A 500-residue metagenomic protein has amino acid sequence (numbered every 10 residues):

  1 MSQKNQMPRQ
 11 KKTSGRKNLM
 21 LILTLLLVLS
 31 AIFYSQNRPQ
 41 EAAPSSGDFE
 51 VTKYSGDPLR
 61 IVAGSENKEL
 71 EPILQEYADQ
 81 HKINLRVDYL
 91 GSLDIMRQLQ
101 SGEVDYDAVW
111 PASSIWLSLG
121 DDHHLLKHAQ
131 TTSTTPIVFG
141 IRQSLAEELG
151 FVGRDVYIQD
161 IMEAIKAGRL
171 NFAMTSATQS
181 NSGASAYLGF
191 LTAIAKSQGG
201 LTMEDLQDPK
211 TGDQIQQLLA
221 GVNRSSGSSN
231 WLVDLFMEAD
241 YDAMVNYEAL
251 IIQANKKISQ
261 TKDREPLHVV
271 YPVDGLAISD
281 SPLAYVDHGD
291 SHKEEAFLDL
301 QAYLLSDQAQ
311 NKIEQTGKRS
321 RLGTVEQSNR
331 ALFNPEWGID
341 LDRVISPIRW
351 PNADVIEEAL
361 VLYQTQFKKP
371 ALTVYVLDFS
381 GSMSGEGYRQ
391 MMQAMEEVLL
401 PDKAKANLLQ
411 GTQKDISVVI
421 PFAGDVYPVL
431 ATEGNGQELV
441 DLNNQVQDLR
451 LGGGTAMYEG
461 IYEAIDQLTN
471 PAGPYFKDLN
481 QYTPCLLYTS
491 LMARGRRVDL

Functional and structural regions predicted by a protein language model:
M1-G15: N-terminal Lys/Arg-rich, disordered targeting/topogenic segments
R16-N18, E41-P44, R321-Y375, G381-R389: Acidic, polar low-complexity linker/tail segments
P44-Q179: N-terminal segment of the mature folded domain
Q130-F139, G212-L218, K262-G289: Periplasmic-binding protein-like
Q198-Y271: Ligand-binding pocket segment of bilobal, Venus flytrap-like solute-binding proteins
Y303-V325: Periplasmic-binding protein-like
K368-E433, I461: Von Willebrand factor
M383-E396, G424-R494, L500: Exposed acidic/Ser/Thr-rich ligand/metal-binding surfaces
